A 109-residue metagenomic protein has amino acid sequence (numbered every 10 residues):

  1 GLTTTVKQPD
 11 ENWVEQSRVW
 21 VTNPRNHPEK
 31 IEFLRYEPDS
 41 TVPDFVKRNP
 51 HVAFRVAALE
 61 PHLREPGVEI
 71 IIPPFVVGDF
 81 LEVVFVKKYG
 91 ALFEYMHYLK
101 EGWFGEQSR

Functional and structural regions predicted by a protein language model:
G1-V42, P66-R109: Vicinal oxygen chelate
F45-F75: Mid-chain, well-packed structural core segment of small domains
